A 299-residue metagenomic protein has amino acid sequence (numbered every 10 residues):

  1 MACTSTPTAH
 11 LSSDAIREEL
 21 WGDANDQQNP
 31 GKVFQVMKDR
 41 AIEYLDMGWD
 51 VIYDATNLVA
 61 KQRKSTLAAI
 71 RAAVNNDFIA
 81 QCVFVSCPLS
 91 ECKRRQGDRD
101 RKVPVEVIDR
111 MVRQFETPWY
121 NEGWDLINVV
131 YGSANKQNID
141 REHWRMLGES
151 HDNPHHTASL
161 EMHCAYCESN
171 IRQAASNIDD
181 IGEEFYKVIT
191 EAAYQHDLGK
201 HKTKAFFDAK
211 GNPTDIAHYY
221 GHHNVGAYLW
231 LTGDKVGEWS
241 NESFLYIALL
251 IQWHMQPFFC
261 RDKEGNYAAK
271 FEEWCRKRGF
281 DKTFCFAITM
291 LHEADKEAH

Functional and structural regions predicted by a protein language model:
A2-W49: Conserved substrate/cofactor phosphate-moiety recognition/catalytic segment in nucleotide-dependent phosphotransferases
S5-H10, A80-C82, L126-V129: Conserved beta-strand scaffold positions in the cores of enzyme catalytic domains, especially in NTP/NDP-utilizing
A15-R17, N57-V59, S86-C92: Conserved nucleotide-binding/hydrolysis micro-motifs of P-loop NTPases
N29-Q81: Glycine-rich phosphate-binding loop used to anchor ATP phosphates in small-molecule kinases, encompassing both
N76-R94: Conserved phosphate-donor/acceptor-positioning beta-strand/loop module used by diverse small-molecule
S90-I139: Conserved GTP-binding G-domain of TRAFAC-class P-loop NTPases and closely related GTPase folds
V130-D215: Acidic/His-rich, divalent-metal-binding segments that scaffold phosphate/diphosphate chemistry
R172, I181-A298: Divalent metal-dependent catalytic cores for phosphoryl transfer on phosphate-bearing substrates
